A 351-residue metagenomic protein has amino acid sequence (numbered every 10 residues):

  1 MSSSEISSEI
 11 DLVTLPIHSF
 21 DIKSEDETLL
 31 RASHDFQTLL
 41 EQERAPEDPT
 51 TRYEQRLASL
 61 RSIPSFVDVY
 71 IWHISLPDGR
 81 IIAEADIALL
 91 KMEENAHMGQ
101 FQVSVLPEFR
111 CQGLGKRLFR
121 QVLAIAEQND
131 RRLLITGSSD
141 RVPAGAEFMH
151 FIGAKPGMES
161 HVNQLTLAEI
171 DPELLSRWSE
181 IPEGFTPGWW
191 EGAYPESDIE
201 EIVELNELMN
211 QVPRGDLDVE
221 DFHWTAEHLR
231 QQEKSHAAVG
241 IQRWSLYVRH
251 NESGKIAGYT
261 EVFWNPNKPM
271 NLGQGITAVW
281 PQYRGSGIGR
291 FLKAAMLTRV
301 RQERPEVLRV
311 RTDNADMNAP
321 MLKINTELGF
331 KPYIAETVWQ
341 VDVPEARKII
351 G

Functional and structural regions predicted by a protein language model:
M1-S19, F119-S197, E336-V341: Acyl-donor-binding surface of acyltransferase catalytic domains
S2-L60, S75, E180-A226, G351: Short amphipathic alpha-helix that is part of the acyltransferase structural core
S59-H73, A83, H97, K234-L246: A short helix-loop-beta-strand connector motif used in the catalytic cores of GNAT acetyltransferases and, in some
V69-H73, R80-L89, Q100, S245-Y247 (+3 more regions): Conserved beta-strand in the GNAT
E84, L90-F101, F109-R110, N129 (+3 more regions): A conserved beta-turn-beta hairpin within the catalytic core of GNAT-like acetyltransferases that forms part
V105, C111-A124, F151, V279 (+2 more regions): Conserved acetyl-CoA-binding loop-helix of GNAT-fold acetyltransferases
R110, I135-A146, W280-R284, V310-L322 (+1 more regions): Conserved beta-strand-loop-alpha-helix junction that forms the acyl-donor binding cleft
I152-D171, W244, G275, T298-G351: Active-site/acyl-donor-binding loops of N-acyltransferases
